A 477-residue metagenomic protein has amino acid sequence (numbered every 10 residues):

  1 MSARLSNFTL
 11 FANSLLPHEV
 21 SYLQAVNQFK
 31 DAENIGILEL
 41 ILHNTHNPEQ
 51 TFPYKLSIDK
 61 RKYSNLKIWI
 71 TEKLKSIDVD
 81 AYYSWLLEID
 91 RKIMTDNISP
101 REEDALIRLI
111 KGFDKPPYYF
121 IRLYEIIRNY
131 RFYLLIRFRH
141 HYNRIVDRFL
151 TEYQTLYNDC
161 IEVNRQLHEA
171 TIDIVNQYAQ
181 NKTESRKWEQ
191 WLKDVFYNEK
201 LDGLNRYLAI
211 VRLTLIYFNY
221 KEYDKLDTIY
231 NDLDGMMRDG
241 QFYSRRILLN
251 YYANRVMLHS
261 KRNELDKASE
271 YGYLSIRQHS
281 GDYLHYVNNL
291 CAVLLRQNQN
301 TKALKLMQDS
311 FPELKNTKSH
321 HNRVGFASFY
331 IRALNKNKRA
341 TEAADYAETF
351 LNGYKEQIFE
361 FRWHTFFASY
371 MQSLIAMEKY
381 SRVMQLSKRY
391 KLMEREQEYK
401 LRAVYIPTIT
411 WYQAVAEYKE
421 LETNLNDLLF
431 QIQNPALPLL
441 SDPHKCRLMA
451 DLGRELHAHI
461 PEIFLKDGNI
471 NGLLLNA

Functional and structural regions predicted by a protein language model:
M1-R186, N198, D442-A477: Flexible inter-repeat linkers and adjacent short helices within tandem amphipathic alpha-helical repeat scaffolds
T155-H444, L448-I460: Extended amphipathic alpha-helical coiled-coil/heptad-repeat regions
